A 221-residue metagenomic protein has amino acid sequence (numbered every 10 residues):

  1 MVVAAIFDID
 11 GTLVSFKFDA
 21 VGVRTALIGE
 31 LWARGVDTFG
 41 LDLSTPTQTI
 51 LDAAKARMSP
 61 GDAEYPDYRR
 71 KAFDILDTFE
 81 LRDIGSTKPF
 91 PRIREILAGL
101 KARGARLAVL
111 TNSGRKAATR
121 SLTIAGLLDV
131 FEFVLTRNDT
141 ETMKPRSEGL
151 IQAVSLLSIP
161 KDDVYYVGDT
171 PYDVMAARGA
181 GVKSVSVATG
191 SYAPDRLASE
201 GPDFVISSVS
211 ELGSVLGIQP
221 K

Functional and structural regions predicted by a protein language model:
M1-R94, A98-R103: N-terminal helical cap/lid subdomain that shapes the substrate entry/recognition surface in HAD-like hydrolases
M1-V3, A98-A102, R115, T119-K221: Asp-based, Mg2+/Mn2+-dependent phosphohydrolase catalytic module
I6-D8, L110, V167: Generic enzyme active-site microenvironment
T12, T111-S113: Conserved phosphate-coupling serine/threonine residues in phosphotransfer and NTP-handling enzymes
I84-K88, N112, K183-S184: Short, flexible loop segments at the rims of nucleotide/cofactor-binding pockets, characterized by
P89, L110, T142: Residue-level marker of regulatory loop/turn positions in helix-turn-helix DNA-binding domains and in histidine
